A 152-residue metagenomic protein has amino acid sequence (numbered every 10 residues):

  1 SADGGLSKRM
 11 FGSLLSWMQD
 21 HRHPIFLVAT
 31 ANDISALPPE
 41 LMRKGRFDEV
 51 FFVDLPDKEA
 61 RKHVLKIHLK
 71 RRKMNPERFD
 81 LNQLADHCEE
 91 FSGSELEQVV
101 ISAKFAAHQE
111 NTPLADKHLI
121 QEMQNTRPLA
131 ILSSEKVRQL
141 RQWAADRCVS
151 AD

Functional and structural regions predicted by a protein language model:
S1-A85, F91: Walker A/P-loop NTP-binding motif of AAA+ ATPase domains
E77-V100, Q109-D152: C-terminal engagement/docking regions of AAA+ P-loop ATPases
A103: C-terminal anion-handling pockets and recognition modules
